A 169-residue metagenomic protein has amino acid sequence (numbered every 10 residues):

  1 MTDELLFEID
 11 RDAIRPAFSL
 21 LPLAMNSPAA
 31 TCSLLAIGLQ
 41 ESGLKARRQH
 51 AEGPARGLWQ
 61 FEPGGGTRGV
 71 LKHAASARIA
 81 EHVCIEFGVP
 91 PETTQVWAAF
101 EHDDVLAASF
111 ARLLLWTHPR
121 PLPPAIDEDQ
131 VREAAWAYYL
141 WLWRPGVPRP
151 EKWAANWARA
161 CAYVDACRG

Functional and structural regions predicted by a protein language model:
M1-A24, D129, E133, A137 (+1 more regions): Ser/Thr/Pro-rich, acidic low-complexity intrinsically disordered regulatory segments
T2-P16, C32, L39-R120: Peptidoglycan-targeting cell-wall enzymes and recognition modules
L23, A46, R120-P121, P148: A generic secondary-structure boundary signal that marks alpha-helix termini
P28-A29: GGW-centered surface loops in extracellular recognition modules
G38-S42, P123-P150: Acidic helix/loop microenvironments that form the catalytic cleft of cell-wall polysaccharide enzymes
E101-S109, D129, E133, E151: Short, amphipathic alpha-helical segments
L140-G169: Glycine-rich, aromatic-bearing surface loops/beta-hairpins
